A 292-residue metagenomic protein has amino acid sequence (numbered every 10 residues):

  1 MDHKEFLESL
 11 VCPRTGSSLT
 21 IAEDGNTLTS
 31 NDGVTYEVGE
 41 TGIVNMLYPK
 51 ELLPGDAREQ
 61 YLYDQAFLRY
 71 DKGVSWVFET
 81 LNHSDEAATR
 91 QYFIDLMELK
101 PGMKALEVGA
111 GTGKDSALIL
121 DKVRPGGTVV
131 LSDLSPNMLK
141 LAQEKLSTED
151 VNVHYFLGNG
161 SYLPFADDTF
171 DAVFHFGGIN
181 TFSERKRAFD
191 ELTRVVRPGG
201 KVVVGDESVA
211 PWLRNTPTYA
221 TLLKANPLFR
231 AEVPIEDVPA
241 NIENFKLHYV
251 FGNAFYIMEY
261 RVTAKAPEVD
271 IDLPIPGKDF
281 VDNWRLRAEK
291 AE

Functional and structural regions predicted by a protein language model:
E8, L47-E98, K114, L118 (+1 more regions): Conserved class I S-adenosyl-L-methionine
G25-K72, D282-E292: N-terminal, positively charged/glycine-rich alpha-helical extensions of SAM-dependent methyltransferases
K104-Y162: Class I SAM-dependent methyltransferase SAM/SAH-binding core
S161-A172: A short acidic, Gly/Pro-enriched loop at the edge of an enzyme's catalytic core that lines a small-molecule cofactor
D171-E184: A short SAM/SAH-binding and catalytic strip from SAM-dependent methyltransferases
K186-P198: A short glycine-rich, Lys/Arg-flanked "PGG" loop and its adjoining helix->strand segment in the class I
K201-N226: Conserved class I S-adenosyl-L-methionine
A225-F245, Y256: Short alpha-helix
